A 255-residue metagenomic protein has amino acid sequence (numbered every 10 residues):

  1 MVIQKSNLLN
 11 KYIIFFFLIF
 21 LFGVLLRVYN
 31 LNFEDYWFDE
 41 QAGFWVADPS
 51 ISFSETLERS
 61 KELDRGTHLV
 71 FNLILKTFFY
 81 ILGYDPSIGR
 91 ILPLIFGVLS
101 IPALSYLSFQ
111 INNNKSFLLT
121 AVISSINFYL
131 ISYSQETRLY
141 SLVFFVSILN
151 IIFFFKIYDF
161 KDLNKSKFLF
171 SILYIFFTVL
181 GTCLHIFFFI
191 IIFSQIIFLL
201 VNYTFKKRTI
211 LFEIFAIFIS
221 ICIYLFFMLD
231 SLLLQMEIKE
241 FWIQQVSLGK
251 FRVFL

Functional and structural regions predicted by a protein language model:
Y12-I14, L104-I126, F145: Transmembrane-helix signature of polytopic, membrane-embedded enzymes that assemble or transfer cell-envelope glycans
G23-L26, T120-S125, T178: Short helix- or helix-capping micro-motifs that position conserved polar/aromatic residues at function-defining sites
V28-Y36, W45-V46, S52-R90: Membrane-proximal lumenal/periplasmic loop motifs of glycosylation machinery
R59-S60, L180-I186, I190-L255: Transmembrane-lumen/periplasm boundary regions of multi-pass, lipid-linked membrane glycan transferases
I91-I111, L149: Transmembrane-helix motifs of polytopic, lipid-linked glycan transferases
Q110-N114, N150-F170: Membrane-interface transmembrane helices that cradle and orient dolichyl/undecaprenyl
T120-A121, Y133, F168-I186, I196 (+1 more regions): Membrane-interface alpha helices of multi-pass inner-membrane proteins
Q135-L139: Short acidic/glycine- and proline-prone juxtamembrane loop motifs at membrane-interface regions of multi-pass membrane
